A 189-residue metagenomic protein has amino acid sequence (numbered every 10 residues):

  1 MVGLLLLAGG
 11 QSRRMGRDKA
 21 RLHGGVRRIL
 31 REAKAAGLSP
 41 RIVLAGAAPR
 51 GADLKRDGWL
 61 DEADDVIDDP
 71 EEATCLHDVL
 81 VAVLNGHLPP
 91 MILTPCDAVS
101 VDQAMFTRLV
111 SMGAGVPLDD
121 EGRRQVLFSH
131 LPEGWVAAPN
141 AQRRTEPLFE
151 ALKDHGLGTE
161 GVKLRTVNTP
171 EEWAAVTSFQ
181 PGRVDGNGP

Functional and structural regions predicted by a protein language model:
M1-Q125, H130-E133, A138-E146, E150-K163 (+1 more regions): Nucleotide and nucleotide-moiety/phosphate-recognizing core
G161-P189: Glycine-rich phosphate/pyrophosphate-binding loop and the adjoining helix
